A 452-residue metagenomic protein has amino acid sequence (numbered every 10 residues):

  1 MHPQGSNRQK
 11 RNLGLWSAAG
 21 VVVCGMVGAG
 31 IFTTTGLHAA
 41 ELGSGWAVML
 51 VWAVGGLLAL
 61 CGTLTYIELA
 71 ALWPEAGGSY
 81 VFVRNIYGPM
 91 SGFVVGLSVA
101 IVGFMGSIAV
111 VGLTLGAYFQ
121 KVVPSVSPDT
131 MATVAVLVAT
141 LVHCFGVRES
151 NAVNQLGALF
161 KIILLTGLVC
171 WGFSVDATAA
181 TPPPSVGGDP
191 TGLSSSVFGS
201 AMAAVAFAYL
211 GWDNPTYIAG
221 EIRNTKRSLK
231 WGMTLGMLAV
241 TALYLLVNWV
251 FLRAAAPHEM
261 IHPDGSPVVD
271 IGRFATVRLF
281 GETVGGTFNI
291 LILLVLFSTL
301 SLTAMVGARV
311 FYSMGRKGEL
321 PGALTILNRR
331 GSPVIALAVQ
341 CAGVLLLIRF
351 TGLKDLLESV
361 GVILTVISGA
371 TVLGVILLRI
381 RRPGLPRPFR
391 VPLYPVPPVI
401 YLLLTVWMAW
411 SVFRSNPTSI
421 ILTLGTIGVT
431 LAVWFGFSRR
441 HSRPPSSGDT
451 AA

Functional and structural regions predicted by a protein language model:
M1-G36, A40-W46, A59-L60, L64 (+5 more regions): Membrane-interface "cap" regions at the ends of multi-pass membrane proteins
M1-G5, Y80-R84, G112-M131, L164 (+4 more regions): Helix-loop-helix connectors at the membrane interface of multi-pass transporters/channels
H2-K10, M49, P124-S127, L156-N289: Helix-loop-helix junctions that connect adjacent transmembrane segments in multi-pass membrane transporters
L37-A40, L60-V136, T140-C144, F288 (+2 more regions): Hydrophobic transmembrane alpha-helices that form the core helical bundles of multi-pass secondary transporters
V81-F82, G88, K121, G232-S301 (+2 more regions): TM-loop-TM module centered on a large, flexible mid-protein loop between adjacent transmembrane helices in multi-pass
G116, P128-T181, M233-M237, V360-A370 (+2 more regions): Membrane-interface loop-to-helix entry segments
A323-V334, S368-S419: C-terminal membrane-solvent junction of multi-pass transporters and transport-like membrane proteins
E358-I363, L393-A452: A generic transmembrane alpha-helix motif of multi-pass inner-membrane proteins
